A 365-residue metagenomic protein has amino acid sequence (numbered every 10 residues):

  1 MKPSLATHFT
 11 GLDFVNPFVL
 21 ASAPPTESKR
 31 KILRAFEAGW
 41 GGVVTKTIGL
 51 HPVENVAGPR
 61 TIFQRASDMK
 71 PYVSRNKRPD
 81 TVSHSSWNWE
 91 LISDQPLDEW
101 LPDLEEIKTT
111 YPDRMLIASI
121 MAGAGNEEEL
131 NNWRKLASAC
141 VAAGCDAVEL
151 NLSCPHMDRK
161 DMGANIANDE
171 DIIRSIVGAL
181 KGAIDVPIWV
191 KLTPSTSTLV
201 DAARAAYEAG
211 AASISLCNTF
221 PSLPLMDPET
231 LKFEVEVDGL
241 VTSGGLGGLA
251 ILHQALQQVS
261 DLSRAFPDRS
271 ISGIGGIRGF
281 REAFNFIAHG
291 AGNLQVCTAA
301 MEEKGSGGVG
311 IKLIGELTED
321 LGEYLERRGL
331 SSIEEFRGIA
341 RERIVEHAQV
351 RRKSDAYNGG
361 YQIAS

Functional and structural regions predicted by a protein language model:
K2-H8, S28-Y111: Glycine-rich, positively charged N-terminal anion/phosphate-binding segment
L5-V19, R60, P79-S86, I107-G123 (+3 more regions): N-terminal small/glycine-rich loop or linker at the start of catalytic domains across soluble metabolic enzymes
F14-E27, N88-D94, I117-W133, W189-S197 (+1 more regions): Active-site mouth loops of central-metabolism enzymes
A23, I48, S153, T219 (+1 more regions): Flexible loop residues that form catalytic and substrate-binding hotspots at small-molecule/glycan-binding clefts
L33-A38, G42, G125-S272, F280-V296 (+1 more regions): Alpha/beta enzyme core
P52-K70, L223-G244, A299-S331: C-terminal helical cap(s) of enzyme catalytic domains, especially alpha/beta-barrels
M69-E170: Active-site beta->alpha loop and helix N-cap motifs at the rims of alpha/beta catalytic domains
A288, L294-S365: C-terminal extensions of enzymes
